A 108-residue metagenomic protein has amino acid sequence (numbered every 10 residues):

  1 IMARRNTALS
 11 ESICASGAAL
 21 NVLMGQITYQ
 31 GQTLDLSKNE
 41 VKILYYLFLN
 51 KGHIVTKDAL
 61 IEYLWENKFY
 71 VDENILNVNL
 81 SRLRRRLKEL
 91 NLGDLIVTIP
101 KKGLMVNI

Functional and structural regions predicted by a protein language model:
I1-S16: Basic, amphipathic DNA-recognition helix from helix-turn-helix-like DNA-binding domains
T7-L9, A19-Q26: A short, compositionally biased
S16-G17, G31: Residue-level detection of beta-strand-connecting loop/turn positions
A19, G93-I108: A short linear beta-strand->loop->alpha-helix hinge motif most characteristic of winged-helix/helix-turn-helix
N21, T28-Q30, N107: Beta-strand residues in well-ordered beta-sheet regions across diverse protein folds
Q26, G31-N79, R85-G93, P100: Positively charged, aromatic-enriched patches within helix-turn-helix-type DNA-binding elements, predominantly
